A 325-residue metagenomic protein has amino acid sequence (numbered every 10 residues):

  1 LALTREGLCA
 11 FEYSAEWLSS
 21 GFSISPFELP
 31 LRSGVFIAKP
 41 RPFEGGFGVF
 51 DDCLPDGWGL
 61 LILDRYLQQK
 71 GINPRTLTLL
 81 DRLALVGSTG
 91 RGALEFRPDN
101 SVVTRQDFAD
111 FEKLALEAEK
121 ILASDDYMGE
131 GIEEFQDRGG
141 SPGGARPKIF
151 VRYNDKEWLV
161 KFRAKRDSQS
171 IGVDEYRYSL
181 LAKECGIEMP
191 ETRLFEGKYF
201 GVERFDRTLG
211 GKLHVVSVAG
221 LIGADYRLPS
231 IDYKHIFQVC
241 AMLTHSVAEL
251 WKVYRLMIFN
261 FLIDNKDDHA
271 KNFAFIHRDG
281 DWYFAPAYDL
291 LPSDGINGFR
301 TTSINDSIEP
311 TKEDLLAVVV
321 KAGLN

Functional and structural regions predicted by a protein language model:
L1-N325: Phosphate/dinucleotide-binding and metal-coordinating scaffold of catalytic cores in nucleotide-dependent enzymes
